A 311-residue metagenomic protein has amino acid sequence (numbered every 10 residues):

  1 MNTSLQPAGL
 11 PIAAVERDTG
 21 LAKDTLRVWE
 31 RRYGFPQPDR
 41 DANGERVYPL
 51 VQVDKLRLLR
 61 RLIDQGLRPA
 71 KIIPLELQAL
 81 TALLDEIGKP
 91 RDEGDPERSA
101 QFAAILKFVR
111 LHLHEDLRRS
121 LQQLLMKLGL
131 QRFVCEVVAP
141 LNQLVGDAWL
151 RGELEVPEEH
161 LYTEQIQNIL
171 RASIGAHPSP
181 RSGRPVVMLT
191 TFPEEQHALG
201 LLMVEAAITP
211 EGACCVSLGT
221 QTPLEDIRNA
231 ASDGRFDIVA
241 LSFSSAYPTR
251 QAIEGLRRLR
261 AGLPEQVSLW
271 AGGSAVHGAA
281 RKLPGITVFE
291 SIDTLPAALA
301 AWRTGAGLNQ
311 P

Functional and structural regions predicted by a protein language model:
M1-L10: A detector for short, charged/polar N-terminal pre-domain segments
L5, N43, E194: Residue-level signal for pocket-adjacent positions within structured domains
P7, G20-L21, D54, L199 (+2 more regions): Residue-level recognition of alpha-helix initiation/capping sites
L10-P11, D24, R57, M203 (+1 more regions): Short Gly/charged-rich anion-binding patches and loops
D18, K23-P178: Long amphipathic alpha-helical segments
A148, E153-E155, H160-P311: C-terminal regulatory/effector modules of DNA-binding transcriptional regulators
